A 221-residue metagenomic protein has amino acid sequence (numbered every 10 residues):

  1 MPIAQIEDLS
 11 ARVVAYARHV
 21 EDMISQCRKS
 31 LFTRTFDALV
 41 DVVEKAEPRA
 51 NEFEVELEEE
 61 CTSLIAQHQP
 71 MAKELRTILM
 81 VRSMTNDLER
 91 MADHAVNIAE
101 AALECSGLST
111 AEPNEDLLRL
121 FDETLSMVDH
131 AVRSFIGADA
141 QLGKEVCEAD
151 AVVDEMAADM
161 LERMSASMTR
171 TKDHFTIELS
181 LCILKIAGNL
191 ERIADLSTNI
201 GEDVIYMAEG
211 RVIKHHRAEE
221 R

Functional and structural regions predicted by a protein language model:
M1-R221: Cytosolic, long alpha-helical scaffolding segments
